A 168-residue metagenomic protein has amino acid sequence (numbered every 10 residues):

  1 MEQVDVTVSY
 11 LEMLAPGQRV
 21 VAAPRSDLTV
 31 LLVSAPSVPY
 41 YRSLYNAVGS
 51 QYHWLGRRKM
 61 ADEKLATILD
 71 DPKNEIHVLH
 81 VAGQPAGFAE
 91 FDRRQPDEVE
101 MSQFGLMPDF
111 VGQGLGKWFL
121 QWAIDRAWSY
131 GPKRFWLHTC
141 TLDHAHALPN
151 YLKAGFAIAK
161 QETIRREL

Functional and structural regions predicted by a protein language model:
M1-S34: Acyl-donor-binding surface of acyltransferase catalytic domains
V6-L11, H138, A157-L168: Conserved catalytic-core motifs of GNAT/GCN5-like acyltransferases
A23-R57: Short amphipathic alpha-helix that is part of the acyltransferase structural core
M60, L69-E98, Q103-L106: A conserved beta-strand-loop-helix scaffold within acyl/acetyltransferase catalytic domains
M107-Q121, Y130, L142-H146: Conserved glycine-rich acetyl-CoA-binding loop
V111, L137-A147, I164-L168: Conserved beta-strand-loop-alpha-helix junction that forms the acyl-donor binding cleft
A127-T139: Conserved GNAT acetyl-CoA-binding A-motif
W128, N150-Q161: Conserved acetyl-CoA-binding loop of GNAT-fold acetyltransferases
